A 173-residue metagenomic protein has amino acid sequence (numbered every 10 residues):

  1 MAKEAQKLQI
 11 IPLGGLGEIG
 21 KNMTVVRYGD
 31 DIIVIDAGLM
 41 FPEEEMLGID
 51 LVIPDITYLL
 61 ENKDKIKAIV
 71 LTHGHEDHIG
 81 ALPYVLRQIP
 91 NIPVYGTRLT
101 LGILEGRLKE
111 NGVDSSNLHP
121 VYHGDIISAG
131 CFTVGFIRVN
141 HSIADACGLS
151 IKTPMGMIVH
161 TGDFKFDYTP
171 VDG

Functional and structural regions predicted by a protein language model:
A2-V70, H75-G173: His/Asp/Glu-rich metal-coordinating catalytic cores of metallo-dependent phosphodiesterases/hydrolases acting on
